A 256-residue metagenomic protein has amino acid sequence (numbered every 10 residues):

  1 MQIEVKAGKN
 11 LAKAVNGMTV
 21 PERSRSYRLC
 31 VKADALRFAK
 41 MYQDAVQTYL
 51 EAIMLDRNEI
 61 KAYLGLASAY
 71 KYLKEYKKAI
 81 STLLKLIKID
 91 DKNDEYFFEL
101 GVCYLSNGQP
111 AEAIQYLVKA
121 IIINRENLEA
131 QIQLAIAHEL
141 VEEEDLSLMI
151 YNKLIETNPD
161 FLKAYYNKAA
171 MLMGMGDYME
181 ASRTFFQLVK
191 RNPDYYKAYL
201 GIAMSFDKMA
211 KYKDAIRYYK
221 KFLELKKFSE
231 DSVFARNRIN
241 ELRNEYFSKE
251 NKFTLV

Functional and structural regions predicted by a protein language model:
G8-L11, A39-T48, Y72-K85, S106-K119 (+6 more regions): Structural signature of tandem alpha-helical TPR/SEL1-like repeats, specifically the intra-repeat loop/turn
L11-R28: TPR-adjacent "capping" and linker segments in tetratricopeptide-repeat scaffold/adaptor proteins
S24-L55, K61, G65-K74, E95 (+3 more regions): Alpha-helical segment of the N-proximal tetratricopeptide repeat
S26-Y27, I60-K61, D94-E95, L128-E129 (+3 more regions): Helix-start (N-cap) detector for alpha-helical repeat units in TPR-like alpha-solenoids, especially tetratricopeptide
V31, G65, Y72, E99 (+4 more regions): Canonical tetratricopeptide repeat
L146-M149, D160-N167: Solenoidal tandem-repeat scaffolds enriched in leucines and small polar residues
M204, E230-K249: TPR/TPR-like alpha-solenoid helical repeat scaffolds
